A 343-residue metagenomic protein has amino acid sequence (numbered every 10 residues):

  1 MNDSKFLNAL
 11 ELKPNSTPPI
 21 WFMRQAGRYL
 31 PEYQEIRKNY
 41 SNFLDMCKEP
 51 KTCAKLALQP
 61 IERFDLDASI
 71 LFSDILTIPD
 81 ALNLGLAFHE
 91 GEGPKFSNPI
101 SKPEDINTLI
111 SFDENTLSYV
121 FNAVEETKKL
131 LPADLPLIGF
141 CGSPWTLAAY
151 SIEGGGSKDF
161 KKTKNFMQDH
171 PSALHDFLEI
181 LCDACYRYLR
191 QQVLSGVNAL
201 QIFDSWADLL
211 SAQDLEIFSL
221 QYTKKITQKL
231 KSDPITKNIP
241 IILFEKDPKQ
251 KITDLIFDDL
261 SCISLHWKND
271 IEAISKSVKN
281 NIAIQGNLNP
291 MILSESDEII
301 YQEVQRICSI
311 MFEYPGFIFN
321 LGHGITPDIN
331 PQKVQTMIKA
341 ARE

Functional and structural regions predicted by a protein language model:
M1, N39-Y40, K102-F112, S172 (+1 more regions): Short, glycine- and charge-enriched coil/turn segments that flank and shape catalytic ligand pockets
M1-E90, K225, S309, I329-E343: N-terminal basic, low-complexity leaders that serve as flexible interaction/assembly modules and, when applicable, as
L10, I20, S69, F96 (+3 more regions): Generic structural hydrophobic/aromatic packing signal, biased to beta-strands
P14-D45, I75-E90, F96-K102, I138-H175 (+2 more regions): N-terminal small/glycine-rich loop or linker at the start of catalytic domains across soluble metabolic enzymes
G91-L130: A gly/proline- and charged-residue-enriched helix-loop-helix capping module
T116-E343: Active-site loop segments of alpha/beta catalytic cores
